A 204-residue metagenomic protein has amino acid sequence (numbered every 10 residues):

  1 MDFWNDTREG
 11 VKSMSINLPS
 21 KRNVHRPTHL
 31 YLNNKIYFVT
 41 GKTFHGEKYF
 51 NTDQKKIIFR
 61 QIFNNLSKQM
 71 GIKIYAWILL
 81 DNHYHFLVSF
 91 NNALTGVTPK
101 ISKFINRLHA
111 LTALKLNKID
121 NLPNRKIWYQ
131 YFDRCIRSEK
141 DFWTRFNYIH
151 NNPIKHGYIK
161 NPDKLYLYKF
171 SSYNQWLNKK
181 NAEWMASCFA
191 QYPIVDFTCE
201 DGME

Functional and structural regions predicted by a protein language model:
M1-E204: Short catalytic/metal-binding and nucleic-acid-binding patches
